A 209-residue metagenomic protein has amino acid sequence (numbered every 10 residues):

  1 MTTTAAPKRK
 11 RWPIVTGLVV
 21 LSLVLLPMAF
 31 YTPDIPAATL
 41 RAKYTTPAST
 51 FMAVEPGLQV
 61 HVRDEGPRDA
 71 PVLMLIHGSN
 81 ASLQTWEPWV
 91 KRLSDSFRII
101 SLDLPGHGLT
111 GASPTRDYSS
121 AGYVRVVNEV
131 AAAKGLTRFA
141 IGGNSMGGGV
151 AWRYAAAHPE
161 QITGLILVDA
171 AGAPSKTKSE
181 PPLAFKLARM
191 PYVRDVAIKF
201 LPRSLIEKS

Functional and structural regions predicted by a protein language model:
T2-P71, S96-F97, L136-T137: Alpha/beta-hydrolase fold catalytic core
A29-I35, T39-A42, K176-P182, D195-S209: Conserved alpha/beta-hydrolase catalytic His-Asp/Glu region
T50-L58, R63-E65, L104-G142: Active-site loop/oxyanion-hole signature of alpha/beta-hydrolase fold enzymes
L58, D64-L109: Conserved HGGG/HGGXW glycine-rich cap/lid loop of the alpha/beta-hydrolase fold
T85-E87, T110-R116, K176-S179: Conserved catalytic-core motifs of eukaryotic protein kinase domains, centered on the activation segment
E87, N128, W152-A156: Short, hydrophobic alpha-helix immediately C-terminal to the catalytic nucleophile
G143, G147, A151: Gly/Ala-rich beta-loop-alpha elbow adjacent to hydrolase catalytic centers
W152-A157, T163-D195: Flexible "cap/lid" loop of the alpha/beta hydrolase fold
